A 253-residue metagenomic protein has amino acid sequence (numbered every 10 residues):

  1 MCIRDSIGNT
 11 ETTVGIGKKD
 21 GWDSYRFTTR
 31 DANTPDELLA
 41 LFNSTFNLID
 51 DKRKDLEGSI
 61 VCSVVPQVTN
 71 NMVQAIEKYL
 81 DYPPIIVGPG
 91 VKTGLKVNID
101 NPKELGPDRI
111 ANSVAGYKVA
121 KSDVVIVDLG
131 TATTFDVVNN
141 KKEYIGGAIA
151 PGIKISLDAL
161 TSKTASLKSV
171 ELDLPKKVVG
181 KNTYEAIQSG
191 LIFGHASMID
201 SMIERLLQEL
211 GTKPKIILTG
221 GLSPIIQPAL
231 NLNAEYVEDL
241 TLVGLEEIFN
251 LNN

Functional and structural regions predicted by a protein language model:
M1-D5: Conserved small/polar residues in nucleotide/adenosyl-binding loops
S6, G15, C62, V87 (+3 more regions): Short beta-strand segments
W22-N71, K154, A159: N-terminal phosphate-binding loop and adjacent alpha-helix
Y25, D31, P175-K215, Q227 (+1 more regions): Adenine-nucleotide phosphate-binding core of ATP-dependent small-molecule kinases
F42-G58, Y79, M202-P214: Phosphate/pyrophosphate-binding loops at sites that engage ATP/ADP/AMP, CoA/4′-phosphopantetheine, polyphosphate
R53-V65, P83-I85, G211-G221: Short glycine-rich phosphate-binding loop at a beta-alpha junction
Y82-I85, V91, L95-K163, F193-I203 (+1 more regions): Phosphate-binding/catalytic loop of phosphoryl-transfer enzymes
A165, I192, A234-N253: Glycine-rich phosphate-binding/hydrolytic loop that grips phosphoryl groups
